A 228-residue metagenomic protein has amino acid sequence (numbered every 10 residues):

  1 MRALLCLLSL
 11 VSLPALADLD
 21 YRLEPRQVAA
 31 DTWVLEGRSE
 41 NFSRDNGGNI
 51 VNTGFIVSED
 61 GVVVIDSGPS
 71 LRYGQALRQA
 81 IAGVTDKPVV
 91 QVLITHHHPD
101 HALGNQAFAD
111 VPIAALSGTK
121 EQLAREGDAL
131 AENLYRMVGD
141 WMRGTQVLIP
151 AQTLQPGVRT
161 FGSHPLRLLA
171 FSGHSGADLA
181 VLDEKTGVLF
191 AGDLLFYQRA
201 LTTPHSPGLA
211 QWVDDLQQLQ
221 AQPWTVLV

Functional and structural regions predicted by a protein language model:
M1-L7: Sec-dependent signal peptide recognition, specifically the positively charged N-region followed immediately by
S12-P14: N-terminal signal peptide c-region/cleavage motif recognized by signal peptidases
D18-V28, E121-A170, S175-G176, E184-K185 (+2 more regions): Metallo-beta-lactamase
Q27-A80, A180-G192: Conserved beta-strand hairpin/beta-sheet module of binuclear metal-dependent hydrolase folds, prominently
S39-F42, V62, P69-R72, H97-H101 (+4 more regions): Solvent-exposed loop/turn segments at secondary-structure junctions within structured extracellular/periplasmic domains
D45-N49, S67-G74, H98-H101, L116 (+4 more regions): Solvent-exposed, acidic/flexible segments
G61-V63, P69-L71, P165, S172-V228: Metallo-beta-lactamase
R72-Q75, Q79-V158: Active-site HxH/HxHxD metal-binding segment of metal-dependent hydrolases
